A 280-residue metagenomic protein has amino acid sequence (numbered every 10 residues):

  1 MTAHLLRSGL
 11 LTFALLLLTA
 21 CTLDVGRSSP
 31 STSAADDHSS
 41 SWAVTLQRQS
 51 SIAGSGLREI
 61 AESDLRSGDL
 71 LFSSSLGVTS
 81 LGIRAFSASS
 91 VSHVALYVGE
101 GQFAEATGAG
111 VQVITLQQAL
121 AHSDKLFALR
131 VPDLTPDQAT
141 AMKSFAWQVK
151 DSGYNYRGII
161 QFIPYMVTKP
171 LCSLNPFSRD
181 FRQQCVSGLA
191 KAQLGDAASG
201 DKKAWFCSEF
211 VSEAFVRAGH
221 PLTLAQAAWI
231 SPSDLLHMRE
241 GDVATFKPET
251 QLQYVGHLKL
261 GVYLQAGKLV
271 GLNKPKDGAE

Functional and structural regions predicted by a protein language model:
M1-L10: Bacterial N-terminal signal peptides that target proteins for export
G9-A20: Bacterial N-terminal signal peptides
L18-E280: Cysteine-nucleophile amide-bond enzymes
